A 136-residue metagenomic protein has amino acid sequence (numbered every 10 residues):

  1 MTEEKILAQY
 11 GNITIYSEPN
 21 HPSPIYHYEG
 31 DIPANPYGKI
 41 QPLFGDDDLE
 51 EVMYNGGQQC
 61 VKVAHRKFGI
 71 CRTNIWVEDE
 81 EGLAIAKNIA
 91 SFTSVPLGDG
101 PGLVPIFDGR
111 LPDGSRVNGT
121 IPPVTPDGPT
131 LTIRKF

Functional and structural regions predicted by a protein language model:
M1-I70: N-terminal anchoring/assembly modules that precede and organize ATP-driven motor systems
Y54-F136: P-loop NTP-binding catalytic core
